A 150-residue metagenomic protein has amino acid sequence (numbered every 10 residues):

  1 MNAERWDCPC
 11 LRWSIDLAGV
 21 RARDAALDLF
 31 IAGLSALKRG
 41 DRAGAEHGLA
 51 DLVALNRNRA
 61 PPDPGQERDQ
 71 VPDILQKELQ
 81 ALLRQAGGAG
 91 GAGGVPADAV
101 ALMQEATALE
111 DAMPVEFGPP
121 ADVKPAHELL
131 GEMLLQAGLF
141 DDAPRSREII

Functional and structural regions predicted by a protein language model:
R12-R23, V53-R68, T107-P119, E148-I150: Solenoid-like repeat scaffolds
